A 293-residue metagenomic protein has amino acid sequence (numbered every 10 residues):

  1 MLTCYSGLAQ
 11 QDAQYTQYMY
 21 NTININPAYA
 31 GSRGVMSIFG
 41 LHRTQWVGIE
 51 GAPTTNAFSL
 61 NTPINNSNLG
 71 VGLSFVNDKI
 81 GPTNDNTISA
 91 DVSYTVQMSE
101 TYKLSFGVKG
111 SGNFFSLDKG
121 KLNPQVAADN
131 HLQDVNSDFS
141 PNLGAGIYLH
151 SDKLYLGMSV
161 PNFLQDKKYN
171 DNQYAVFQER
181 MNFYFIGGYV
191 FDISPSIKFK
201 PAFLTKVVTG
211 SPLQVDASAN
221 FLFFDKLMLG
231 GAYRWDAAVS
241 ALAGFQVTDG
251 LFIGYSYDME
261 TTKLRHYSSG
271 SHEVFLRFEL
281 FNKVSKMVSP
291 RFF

Functional and structural regions predicted by a protein language model:
C4-S6: N-terminal signal peptide c-region/cleavage motif recognized by signal peptidases
Q10-F293: Subset of outer-membrane beta-barrel
